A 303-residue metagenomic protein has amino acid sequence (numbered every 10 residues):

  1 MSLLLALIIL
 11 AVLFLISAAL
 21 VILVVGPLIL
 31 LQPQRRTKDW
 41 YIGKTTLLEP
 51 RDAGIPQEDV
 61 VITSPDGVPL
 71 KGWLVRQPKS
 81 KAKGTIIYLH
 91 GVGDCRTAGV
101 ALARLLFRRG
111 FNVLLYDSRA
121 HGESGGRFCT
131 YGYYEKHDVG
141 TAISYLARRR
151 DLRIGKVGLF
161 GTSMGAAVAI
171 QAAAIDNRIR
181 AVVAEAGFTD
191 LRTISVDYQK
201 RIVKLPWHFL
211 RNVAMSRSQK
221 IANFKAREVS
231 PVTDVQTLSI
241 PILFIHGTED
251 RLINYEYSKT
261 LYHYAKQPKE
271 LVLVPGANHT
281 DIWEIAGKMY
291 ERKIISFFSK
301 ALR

Functional and structural regions predicted by a protein language model:
L10-T63: An N-terminal hydrophobic leader/cap segment in hydrolases
A103-G125: Conserved alpha/beta-hydrolase
C129-R150: Alpha/beta-hydrolase active-site loop
D151-S163: Alpha/beta-hydrolase fold nucleophile elbow
Q171-F224, T233, L273: Hydrolase active-site cap/lid region
T237-S239, F244-H246, D250: Short beta-strand/loop motif that positions the catalytic acidic residue of the alpha/beta-hydrolase fold
Y262-T280: Catalytic histidine neighborhood in serine/cysteine hydrolases with alpha/beta-hydrolase-type architecture
I285-R303: Catalytic active-site module of serine/aspartate enzymes centered on a nucleophile-bearing elbow/loop
